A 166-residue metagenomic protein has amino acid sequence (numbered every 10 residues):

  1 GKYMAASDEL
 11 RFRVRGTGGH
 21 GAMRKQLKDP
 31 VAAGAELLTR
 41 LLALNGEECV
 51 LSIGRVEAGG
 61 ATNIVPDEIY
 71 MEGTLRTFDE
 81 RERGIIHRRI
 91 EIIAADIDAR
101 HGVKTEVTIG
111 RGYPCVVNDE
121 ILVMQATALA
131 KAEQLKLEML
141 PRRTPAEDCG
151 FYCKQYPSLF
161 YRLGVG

Functional and structural regions predicted by a protein language model:
G1-N118, R143-G150: Midchain, well-structured core segments that form catalytic/ion-binding scaffolds
E9, A132-M139: A local structural motif
L41-N45, T127-Q134: Alpha-helix C-terminal capping segments
A99, K131, C153: Anion (oxyanion) recognition and catalysis
V103-E106, L135, Y161: Secondary-structure boundary/capping residues
V116-L129: Short, low-order "capping/linker" segments at domain edges
L137-G166: Zn-dependent metallopeptidase/amidohydrolase metal-coordination segment
